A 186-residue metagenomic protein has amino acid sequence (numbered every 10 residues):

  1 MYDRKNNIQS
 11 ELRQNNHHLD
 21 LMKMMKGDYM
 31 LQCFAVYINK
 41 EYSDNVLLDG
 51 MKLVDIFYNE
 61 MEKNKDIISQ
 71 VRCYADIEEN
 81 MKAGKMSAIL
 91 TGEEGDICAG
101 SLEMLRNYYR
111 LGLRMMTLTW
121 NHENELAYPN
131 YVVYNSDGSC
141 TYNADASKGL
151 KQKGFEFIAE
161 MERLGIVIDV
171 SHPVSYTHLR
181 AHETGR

Functional and structural regions predicted by a protein language model:
M1-A144, K148: N-terminal hydrophobic targeting/anchoring segments and the immediately downstream early-domain regions of hydrolases
D20, K151-Q152, V174: Residue-level signal for threonine
Y37, N121, I166, P173-S175: An acidic- and aromatic-residue-enriched active-site/binding cleft used to recognize and process polar
I56, R163-I166: Alpha-helical scaffold segments in carbohydrate-active enzymes
G95-A99, V167-V174: Active-site glycine- and acidic-residue-rich loops that bind and position anionic ligands or nucleotide-like cofactors
D145-Q152, D169: Alpha-helix capping and helix-loop boundary segments enriched in small/acidic/polar residues
K153-M161: Alpha-helix-loop-beta-strand connector modules within alpha/beta enzyme cores
H178, E183-G185: Single conserved hydrophobic/aromatic residue that forms the stacking wall/gate of nucleotide- or nucleobase-binding
